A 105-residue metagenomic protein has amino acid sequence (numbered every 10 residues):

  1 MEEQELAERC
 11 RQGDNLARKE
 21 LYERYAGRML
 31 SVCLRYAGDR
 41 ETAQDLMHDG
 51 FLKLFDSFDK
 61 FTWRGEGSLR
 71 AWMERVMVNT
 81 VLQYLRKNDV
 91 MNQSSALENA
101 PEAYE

Functional and structural regions predicted by a protein language model:
M1-R28, F58-D59: N-terminal module of bacterial RNA polymerase sigma factors
A7-E8, L30, L34, E74 (+1 more regions): Solvent-exposed, non-membrane alpha-helical residues enriched in polar/charged side chains
R11-E20, L30-D49: Short, charged helix-capping/linker segments at alpha-helix termini
R11-Q12, R35, D49-E66, K87-D89: Sigma70-family region 2
Y25, L46, G65, L69 (+1 more regions): Short, conserved alpha-helical segments within structured domains
S31, D45-L52, D56, G67-N79: Structural recognition of an alpha-helix C-terminal capping motif at a helix-to-coil junction
K60, R64, E74-A96: Arg/Lys-rich amphipathic alpha helix in sigma70-family domain 2
Q93, N99-E105: Acidic, proline/glycine-rich intrinsically disordered inter-domain spacer in sigma factors
